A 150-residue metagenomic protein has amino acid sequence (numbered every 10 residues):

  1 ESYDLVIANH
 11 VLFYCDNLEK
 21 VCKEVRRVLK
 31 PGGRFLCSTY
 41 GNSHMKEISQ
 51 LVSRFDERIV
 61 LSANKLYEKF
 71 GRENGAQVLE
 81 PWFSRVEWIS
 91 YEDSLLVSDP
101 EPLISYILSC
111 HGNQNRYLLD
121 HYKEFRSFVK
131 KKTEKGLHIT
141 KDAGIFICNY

Functional and structural regions predicted by a protein language model:
E1-V6: A short acidic, Gly/Pro-enriched loop at the edge of an enzyme's catalytic core that lines a small-molecule cofactor
A8-V11: A short beta-strand submotif of the Rossmann-like class I SAM-dependent methyltransferase core that lines
F13-C15: A short His-aromatic
E19-R34: A short glycine-rich, Lys/Arg-flanked "PGG" loop and its adjoining helix->strand segment in the class I
K20-K23, Q50-S53, E101-I104: Short, glycine/charged-enriched secondary-structure capping and boundary segments
R34-R58: Conserved class I S-adenosyl-L-methionine
E57-A63, Q114-N115: Short, polar/flexible loop-turn hinges at active-site or ligand-entry regions and domain interfaces
L66-Y150: Conserved Class I S-adenosyl-L-methionine
